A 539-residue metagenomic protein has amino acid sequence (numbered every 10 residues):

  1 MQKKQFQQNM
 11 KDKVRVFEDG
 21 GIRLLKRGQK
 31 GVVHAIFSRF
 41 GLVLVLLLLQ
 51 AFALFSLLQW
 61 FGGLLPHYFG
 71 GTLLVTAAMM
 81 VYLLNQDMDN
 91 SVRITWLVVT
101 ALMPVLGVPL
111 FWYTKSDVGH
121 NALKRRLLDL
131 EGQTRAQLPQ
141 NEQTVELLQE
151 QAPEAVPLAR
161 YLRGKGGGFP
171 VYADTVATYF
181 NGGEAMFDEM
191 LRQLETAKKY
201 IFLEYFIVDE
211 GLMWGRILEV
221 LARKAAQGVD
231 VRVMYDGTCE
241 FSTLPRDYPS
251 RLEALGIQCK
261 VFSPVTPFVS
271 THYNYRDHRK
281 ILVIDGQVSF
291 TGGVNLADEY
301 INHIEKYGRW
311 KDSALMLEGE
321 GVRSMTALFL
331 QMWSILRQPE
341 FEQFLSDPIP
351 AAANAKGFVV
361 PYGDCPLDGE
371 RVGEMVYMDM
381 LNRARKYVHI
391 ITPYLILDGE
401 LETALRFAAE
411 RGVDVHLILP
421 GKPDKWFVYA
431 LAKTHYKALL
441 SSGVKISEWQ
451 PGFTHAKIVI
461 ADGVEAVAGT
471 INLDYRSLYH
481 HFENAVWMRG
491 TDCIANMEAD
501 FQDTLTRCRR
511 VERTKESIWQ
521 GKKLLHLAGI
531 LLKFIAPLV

Functional and structural regions predicted by a protein language model:
M1-M375, D379, R383, P423 (+5 more regions): N-terminal localization/anchoring segments of enzymes in phospholipid and broader phosphate metabolism
F206, P393-Y394, V428: Glycine- and other small-residue-rich loops at beta-strand/loop junctions that grip anionic moieties
I391-T392, W449, A468-G469: Thr-Gly-centered strand-to-loop micro-motif
Y394-H416, P420, K425: Helical hairpin unit composed of two closely spaced alpha helices linked by a short loop
T403, Y429-K433: Short glycine/threonine-rich loop-to-helix capping motif typified by GTGT followed within a few residues by an Asp-Pro
P451-F453: Cytochrome P450 C-terminal beta-domain/meander region
K457: Catalytic-core elements of nucleic-acid end-processing and repair enzymes
